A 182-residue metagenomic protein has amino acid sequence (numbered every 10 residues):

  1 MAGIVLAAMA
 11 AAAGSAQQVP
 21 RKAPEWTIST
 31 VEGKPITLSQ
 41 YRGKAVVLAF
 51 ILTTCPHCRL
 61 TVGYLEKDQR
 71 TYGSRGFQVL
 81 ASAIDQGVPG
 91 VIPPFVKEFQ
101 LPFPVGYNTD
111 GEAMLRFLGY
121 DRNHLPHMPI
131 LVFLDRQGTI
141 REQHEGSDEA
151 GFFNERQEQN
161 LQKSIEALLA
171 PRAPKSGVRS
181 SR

Functional and structural regions predicted by a protein language model:
M1-A10: Bacterial N-terminal signal peptides
A13-L38: N-terminal "domain-start" segment that seeds a small globular fold
L38-P56: Short active-site neighborhood of thiol/selenol oxidoreductases, capturing the structured segment around
V47-L48, V79, L131: Hydrophobic beta-strand anchors of alpha/beta hydrolase catalytic cores
R59-Q100, G111-R116: Structural microenvironment flanking redox-active thiols in thiol-disulfide oxidoreductases
V96-M128, L134-R136: Short, internal strand/loop/helix patches that form the active-site neighborhood or redox-interaction surface
I130-R182: Thiol-/selenol-based redox modules, centered on thioredoxin-like and closely related oxidoreductase domains
